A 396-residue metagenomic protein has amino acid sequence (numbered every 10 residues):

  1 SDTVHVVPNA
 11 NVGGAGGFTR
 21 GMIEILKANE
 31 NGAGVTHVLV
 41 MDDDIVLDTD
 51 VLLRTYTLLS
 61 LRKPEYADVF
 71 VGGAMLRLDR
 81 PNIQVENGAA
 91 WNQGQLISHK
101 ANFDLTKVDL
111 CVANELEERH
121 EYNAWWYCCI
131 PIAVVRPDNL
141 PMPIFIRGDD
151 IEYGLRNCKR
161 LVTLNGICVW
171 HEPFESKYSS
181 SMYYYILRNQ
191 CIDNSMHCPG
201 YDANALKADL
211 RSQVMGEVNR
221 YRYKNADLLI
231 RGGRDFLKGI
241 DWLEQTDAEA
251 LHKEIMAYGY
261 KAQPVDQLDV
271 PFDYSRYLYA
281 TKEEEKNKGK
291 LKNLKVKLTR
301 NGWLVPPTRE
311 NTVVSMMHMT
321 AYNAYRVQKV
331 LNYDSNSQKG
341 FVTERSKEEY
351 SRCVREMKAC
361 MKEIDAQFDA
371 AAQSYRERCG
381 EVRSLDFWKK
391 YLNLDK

Functional and structural regions predicted by a protein language model:
D2-G16: Conserved donor nucleotide-binding strand/loop of the catalytic core
G14-L26, L155: Short, conserved alpha-helix that lines the donor NDP-sugar binding/gating region of sugar-transfer enzymes
A33-V46: Short beta-strand-to-loop acidic/aromatic patch adjacent to the donor-nucleotide binding site
D50-S98: Conserved donor NDP-sugar-binding/catalytic core segment of glycosyltransferases
N102-C128: A recurrent flexible, glycine/aromatic-enriched loop bordering the glycosyltransferase active site that acts as
A124-Y127, I132, P137-L155, R160-V169 (+1 more regions): Donor nucleotide-sugar recognition loop
W170-R188, K224, L228: Nucleotide-sugar-dependent glycosyltransferase catalytic core
N189, S195-K396: Terminal low-complexity segments of carbohydrate-biosynthetic enzymes
